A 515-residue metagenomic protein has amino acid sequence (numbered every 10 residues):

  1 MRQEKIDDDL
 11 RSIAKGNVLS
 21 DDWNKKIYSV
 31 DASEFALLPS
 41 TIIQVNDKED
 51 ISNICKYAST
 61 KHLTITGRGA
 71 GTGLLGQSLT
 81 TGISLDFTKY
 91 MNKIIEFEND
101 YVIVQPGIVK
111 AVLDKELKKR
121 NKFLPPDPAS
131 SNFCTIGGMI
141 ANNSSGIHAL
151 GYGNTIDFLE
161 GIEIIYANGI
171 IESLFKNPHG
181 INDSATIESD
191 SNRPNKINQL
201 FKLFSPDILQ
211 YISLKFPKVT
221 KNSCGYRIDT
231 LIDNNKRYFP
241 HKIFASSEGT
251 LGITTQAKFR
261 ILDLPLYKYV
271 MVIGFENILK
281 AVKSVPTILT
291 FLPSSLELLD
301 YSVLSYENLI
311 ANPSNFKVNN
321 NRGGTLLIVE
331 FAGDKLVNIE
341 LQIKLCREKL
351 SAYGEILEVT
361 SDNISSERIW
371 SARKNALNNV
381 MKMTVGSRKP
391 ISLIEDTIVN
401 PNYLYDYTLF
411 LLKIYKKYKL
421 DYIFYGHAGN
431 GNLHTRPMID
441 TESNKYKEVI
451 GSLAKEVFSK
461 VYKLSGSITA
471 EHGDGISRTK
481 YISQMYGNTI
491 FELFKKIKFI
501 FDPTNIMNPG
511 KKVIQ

Functional and structural regions predicted by a protein language model:
M1-K56, T60, A70-D100, A129 (+6 more regions): N-terminal flexible segment immediately upstream of the FAD-binding catalytic core in FAD-dependent oxidoreductases
L10, S33-I65, F87-S130, I140 (+5 more regions): N-terminal glycine-rich flavin-associated loop
V18-D22, Q44-V45, T64-G69, G76 (+15 more regions): General beta-strand structural signal in soluble alpha/beta enzymes
D50-N53, V112, K280-K283, K335-I343 (+2 more regions): Short, conserved charged micro-motifs
C134, G429-H434, G473-T479: Short, conserved phosphate-binding/catalytic loop or strand-edge motifs used in phosphoryl-/nucleotidyl-transfer
A141, A149-Y152, L159-K374, L409 (+2 more regions): C-terminal substrate-binding/cap subdomain adjacent to the FAD-binding core in PCMH-type and related FAD-linked
V380-R388, K480-Q515: Activity-critical C-terminal alpha-helical subdomain
S443-Y462, Y486-I497: Helical (often loop-to-helix) elements that flank the catalytic cores of nucleotide-handling enzymes
